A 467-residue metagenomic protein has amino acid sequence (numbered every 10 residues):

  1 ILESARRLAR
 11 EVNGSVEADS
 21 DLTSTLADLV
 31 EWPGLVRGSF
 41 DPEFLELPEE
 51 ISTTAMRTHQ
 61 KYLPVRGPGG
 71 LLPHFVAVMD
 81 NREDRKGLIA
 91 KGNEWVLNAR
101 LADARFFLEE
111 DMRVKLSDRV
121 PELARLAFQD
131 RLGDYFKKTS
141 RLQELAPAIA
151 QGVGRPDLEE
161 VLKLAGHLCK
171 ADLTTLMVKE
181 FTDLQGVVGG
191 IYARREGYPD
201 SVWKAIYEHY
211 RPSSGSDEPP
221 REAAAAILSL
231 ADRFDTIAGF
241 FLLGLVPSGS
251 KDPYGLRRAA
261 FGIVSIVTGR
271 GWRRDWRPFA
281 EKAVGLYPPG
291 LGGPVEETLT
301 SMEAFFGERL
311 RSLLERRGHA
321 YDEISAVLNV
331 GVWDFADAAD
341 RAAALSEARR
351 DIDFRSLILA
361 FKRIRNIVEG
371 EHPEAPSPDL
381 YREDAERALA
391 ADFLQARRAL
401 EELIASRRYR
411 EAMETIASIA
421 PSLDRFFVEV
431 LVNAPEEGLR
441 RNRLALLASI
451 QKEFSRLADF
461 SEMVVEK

Functional and structural regions predicted by a protein language model:
I1-K467: Amphipathic alpha-helical "coupling" segments that flank catalytic cores
